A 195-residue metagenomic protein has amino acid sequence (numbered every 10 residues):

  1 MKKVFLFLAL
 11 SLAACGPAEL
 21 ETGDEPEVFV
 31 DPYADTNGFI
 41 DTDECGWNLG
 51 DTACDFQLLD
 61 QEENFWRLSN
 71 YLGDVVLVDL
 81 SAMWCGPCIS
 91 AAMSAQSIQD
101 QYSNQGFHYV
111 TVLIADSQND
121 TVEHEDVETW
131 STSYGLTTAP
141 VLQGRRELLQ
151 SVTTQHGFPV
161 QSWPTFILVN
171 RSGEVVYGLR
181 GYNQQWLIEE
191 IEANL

Functional and structural regions predicted by a protein language model:
K2-Q57: N-terminal targeting signals for export/organelle localization
F56-V76, Y102: A short beta-strand-turn-helix
D74-V76, S81-W84, D116, S162: Short pre-active-site segment immediately N-terminal to redox-active cysteine/selenocysteine motifs in thiol-based
L80-S97: Conserved redox-active cysteine motifs that mediate thiol-disulfide chemistry, especially di-cysteine Cys-X(1-2)-Cys
A82-P87, I114-N119, R145-L149, V175 (+1 more regions): Solvent-exposed loop/turn segments at secondary-structure junctions within structured extracellular/periplasmic domains
V110, E125-W163, V169: Short, internal strand/loop/helix patches that form the active-site neighborhood or redox-interaction surface
Q161-L195: Thiol-/selenol-based redox modules, centered on thioredoxin-like and closely related oxidoreductase domains
